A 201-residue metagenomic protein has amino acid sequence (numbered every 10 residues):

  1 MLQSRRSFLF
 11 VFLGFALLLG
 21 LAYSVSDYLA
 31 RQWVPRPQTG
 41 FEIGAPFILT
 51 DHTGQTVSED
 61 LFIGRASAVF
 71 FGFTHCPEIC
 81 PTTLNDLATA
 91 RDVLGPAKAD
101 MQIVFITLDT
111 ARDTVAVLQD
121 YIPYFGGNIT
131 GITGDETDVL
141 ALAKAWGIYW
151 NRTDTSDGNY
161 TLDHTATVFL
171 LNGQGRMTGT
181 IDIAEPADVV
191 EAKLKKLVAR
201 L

Functional and structural regions predicted by a protein language model:
M1-P46, R200-L201: N-terminal targeting signals for export/organelle localization
G44-A45, S67, T165-A166: Short loop/turn microsegments at loop-to-beta-strand junctions
F47-S67, R91-L94: A short beta-strand-turn-helix
D60-L87: Short active-site neighborhood of thiol/selenol oxidoreductases, capturing the structured segment around
T82-L142: Structural microenvironment flanking redox-active thiols in thiol-disulfide oxidoreductases
D138-K193: Thiol/disulfide oxidoreductase modules built on the thioredoxin-like
K193-R200: C-terminal alpha-helix
